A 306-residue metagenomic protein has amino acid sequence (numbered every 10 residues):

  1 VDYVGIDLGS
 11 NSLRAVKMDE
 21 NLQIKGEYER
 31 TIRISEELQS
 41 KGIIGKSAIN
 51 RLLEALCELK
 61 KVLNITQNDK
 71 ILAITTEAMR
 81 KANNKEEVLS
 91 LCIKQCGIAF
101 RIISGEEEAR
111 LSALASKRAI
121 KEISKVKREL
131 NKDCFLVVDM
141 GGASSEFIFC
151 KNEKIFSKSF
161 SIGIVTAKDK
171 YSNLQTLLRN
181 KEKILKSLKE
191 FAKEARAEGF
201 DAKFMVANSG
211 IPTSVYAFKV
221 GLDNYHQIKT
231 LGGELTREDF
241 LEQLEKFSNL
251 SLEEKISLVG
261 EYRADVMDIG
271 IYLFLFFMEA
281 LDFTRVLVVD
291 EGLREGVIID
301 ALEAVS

Functional and structural regions predicted by a protein language model:
V1-I24: N-terminal basic/disordered segments at the start of proteins
Y3-D7, F135-D139, M205: Short glycine-aspartate micro-motif
S10-S12, S116, G141-F147, G210: Ser/Thr-glycine-rich phosphate-binding loops at phosphate-binding pockets of nucleotides, nucleotide cofactors
K17, R33, E37-K61, I65 (+3 more regions): Helical "lid/coupling" subdomains associated with nucleotide-phosphate turnover
Q23-G26, K154-F156: Residue-level detector of beta-propeller blades
Y28-I32: A structural signal for short, well-ordered beta-strand segments
